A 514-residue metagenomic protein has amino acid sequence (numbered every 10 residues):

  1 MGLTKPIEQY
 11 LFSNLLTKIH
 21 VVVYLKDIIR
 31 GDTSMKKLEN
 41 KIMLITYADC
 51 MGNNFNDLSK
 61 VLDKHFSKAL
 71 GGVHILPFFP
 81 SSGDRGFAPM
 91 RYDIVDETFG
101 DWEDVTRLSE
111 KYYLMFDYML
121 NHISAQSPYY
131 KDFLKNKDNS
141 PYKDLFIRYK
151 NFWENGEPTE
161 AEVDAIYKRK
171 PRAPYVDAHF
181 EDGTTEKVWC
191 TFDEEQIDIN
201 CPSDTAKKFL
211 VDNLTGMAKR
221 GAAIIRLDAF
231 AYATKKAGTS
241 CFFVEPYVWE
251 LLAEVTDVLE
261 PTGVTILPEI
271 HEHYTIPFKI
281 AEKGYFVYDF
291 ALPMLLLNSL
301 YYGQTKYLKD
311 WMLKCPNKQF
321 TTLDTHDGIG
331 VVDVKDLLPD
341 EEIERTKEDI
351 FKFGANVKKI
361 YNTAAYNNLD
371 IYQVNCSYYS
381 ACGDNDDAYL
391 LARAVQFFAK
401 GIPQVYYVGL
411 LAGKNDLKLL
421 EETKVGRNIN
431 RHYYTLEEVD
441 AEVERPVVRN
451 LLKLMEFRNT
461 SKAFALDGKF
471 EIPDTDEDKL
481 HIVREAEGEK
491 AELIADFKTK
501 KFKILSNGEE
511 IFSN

Functional and structural regions predicted by a protein language model:
M1-L3, M35: Accessible peptide chain termini
L3, L11-L15, L25: Short hydrophobic targeting helices and cationic amphipathic motifs that mediate membrane/organellar targeting
K5-E8, H20, I29-R30, L505: Residues marking helix boundaries in flexible regions
L16-S34: Short, Lys/Arg-enriched N-terminal segments with co-localized hydrophobic residues within the first ~10-30 amino acids
M35-N514: Active-site and adjacent substrate-binding regions of carbohydrate-active enzymes
